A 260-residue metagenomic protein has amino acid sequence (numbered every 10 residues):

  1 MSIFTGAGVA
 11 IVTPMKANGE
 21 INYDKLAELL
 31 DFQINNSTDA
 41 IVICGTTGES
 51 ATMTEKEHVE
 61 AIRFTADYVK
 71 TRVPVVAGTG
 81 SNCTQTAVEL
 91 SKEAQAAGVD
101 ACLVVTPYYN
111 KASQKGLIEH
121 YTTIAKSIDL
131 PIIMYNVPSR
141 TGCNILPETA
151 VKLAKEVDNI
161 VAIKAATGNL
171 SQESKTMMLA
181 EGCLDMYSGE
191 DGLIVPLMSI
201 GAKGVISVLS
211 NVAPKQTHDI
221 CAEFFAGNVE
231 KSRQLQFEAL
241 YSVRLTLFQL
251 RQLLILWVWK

Functional and structural regions predicted by a protein language model:
S2-V9, T13-G142, K152: Active-site beta->alpha loop and helix N-cap motifs at the rims of alpha/beta catalytic domains
V9, D31, D67, V195 (+2 more regions): Generic alpha-helical structural context detector
L26, H58, I62, A87 (+6 more regions): A general structural signal for well-ordered alpha-helical segments in protein cores
K126-S127, R140-L240, R244: Catalytic alpha/beta core domains of metabolic enzymes, predominantly
V137, A166, I255: Short, well-ordered beta-to-alpha junction loops that form the rim of enzyme active sites and present histidine/acidic
Q234, Y241, L245-K260: Low-complexity basic/metal-binding stretches
